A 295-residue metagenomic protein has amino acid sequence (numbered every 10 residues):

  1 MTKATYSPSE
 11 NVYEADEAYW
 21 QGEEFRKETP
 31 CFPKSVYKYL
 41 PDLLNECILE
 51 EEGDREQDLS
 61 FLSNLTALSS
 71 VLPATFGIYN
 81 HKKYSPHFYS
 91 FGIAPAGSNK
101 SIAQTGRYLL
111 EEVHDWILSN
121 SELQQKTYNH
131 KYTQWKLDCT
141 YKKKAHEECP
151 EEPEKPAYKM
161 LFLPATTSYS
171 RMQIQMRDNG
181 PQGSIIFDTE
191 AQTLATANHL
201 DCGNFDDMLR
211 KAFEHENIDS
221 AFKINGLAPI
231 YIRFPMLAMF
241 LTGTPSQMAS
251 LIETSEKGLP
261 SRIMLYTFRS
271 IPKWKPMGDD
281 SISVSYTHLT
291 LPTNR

Functional and structural regions predicted by a protein language model:
T2-L289, R295: Phosphate-handling catalytic cores of nucleic-acid transaction enzymes
